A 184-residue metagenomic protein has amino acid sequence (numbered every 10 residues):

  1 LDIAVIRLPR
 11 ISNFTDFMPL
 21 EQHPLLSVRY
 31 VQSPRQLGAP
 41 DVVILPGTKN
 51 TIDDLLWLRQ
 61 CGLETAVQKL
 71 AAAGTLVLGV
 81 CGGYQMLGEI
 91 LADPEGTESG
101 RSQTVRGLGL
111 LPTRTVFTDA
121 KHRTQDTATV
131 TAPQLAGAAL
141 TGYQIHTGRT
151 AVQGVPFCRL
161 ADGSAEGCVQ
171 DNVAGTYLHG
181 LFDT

Functional and structural regions predicted by a protein language model:
L1-R29, P34-D41, D93, L110-T184: C-terminal lobe/tail of nucleotide-utilizing enzymes
V31-S33, A39-V42, I52, L56-C61: Glycine-rich phosphate/ribose-binding loops and adjacent secondary-structure elements that form binding surfaces
L45, V77-C81, H146, V173: Short glycine/serine/threonine-biased micro-segments
T48-T141: Cysteine-nucleophile active-site neighborhood
